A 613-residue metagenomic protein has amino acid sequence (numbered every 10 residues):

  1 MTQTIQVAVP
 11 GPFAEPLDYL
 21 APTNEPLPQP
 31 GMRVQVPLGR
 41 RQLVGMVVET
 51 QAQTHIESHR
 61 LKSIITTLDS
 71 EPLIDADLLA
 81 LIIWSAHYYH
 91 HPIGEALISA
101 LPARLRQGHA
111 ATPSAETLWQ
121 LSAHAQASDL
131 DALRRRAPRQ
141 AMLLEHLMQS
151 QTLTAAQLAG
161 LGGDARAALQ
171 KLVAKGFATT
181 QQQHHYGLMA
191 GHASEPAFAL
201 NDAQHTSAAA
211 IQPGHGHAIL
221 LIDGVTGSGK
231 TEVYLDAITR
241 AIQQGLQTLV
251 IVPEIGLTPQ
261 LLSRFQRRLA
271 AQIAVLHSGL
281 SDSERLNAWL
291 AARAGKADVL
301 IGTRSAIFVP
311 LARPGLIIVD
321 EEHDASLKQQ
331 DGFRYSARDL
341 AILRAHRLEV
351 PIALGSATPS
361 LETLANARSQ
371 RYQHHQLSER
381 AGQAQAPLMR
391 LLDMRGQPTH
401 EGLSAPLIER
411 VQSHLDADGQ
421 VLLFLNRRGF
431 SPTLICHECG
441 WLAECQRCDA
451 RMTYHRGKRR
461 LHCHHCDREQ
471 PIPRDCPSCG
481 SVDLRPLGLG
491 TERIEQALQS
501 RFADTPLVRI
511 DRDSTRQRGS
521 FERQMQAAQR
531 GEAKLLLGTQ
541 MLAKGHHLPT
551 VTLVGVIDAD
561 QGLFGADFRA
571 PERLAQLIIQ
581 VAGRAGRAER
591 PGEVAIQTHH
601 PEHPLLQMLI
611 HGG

Functional and structural regions predicted by a protein language model:
M1-S356, T363, R368-A384: Accessory, non-ATPase domains that flank or precede helicase/AAA+ motor cores in DNA-metabolism machines
E195-N201, H205, A209, G216-G613: Inter-lobe coupling/hinge segments of SF2-like helicase ATPases
